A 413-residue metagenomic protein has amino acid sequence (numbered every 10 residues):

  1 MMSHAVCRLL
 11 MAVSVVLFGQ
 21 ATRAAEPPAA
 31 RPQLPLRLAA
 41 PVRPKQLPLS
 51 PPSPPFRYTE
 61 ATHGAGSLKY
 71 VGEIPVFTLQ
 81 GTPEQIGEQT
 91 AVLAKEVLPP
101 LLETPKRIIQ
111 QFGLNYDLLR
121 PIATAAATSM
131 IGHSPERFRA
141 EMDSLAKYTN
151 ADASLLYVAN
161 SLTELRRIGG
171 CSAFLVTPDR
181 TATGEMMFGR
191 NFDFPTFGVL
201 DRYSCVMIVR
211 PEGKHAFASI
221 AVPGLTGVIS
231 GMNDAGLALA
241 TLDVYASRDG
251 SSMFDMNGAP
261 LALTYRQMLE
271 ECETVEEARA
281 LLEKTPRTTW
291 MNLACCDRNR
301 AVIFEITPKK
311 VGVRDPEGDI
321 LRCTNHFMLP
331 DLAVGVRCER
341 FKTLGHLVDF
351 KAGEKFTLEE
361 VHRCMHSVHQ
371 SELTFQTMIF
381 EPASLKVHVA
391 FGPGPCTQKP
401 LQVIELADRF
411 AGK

Functional and structural regions predicted by a protein language model:
M1-A5: N-terminal secretory signal peptides that target proteins for export/translocation
C7-R8, T128: Alpha-helical interaction segments
R8-F18: Bacterial N-terminal signal peptides
P27-Y148, P178-M187, N191-K413: C-terminal, well-structured catalytic/ligand-binding subdomain of enzymes
L145-G189: Gly/Pro-rich turn-and-neighbor structural signature
